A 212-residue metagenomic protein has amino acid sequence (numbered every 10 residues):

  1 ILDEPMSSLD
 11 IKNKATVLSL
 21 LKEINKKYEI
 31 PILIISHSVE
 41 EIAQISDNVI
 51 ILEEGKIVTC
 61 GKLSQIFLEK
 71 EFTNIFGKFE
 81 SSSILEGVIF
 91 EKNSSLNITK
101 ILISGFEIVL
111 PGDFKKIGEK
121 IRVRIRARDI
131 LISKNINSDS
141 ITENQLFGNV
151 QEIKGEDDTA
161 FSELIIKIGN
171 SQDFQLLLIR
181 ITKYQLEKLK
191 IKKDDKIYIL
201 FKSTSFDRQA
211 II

Functional and structural regions predicted by a protein language model:
I1-D3: Catalytic Walker B motif of ABC-type/P-loop ATPase nucleotide-binding domains
M6-S7: Short loop immediately C-terminal to the Walker-B catalytic DE motif in ABC-type ATPase nucleotide-binding domains
I11-N13: Helix N-cap at the start of a conserved alpha-helix in ABC-type nucleotide-binding domains
A15-K27: Helical segment within the ABC ATPase nucleotide-binding domain
K26, S36-F106: Internal alpha/beta loop-helix hairpins
N97-T99, A160-I165: Short aromatic-glycine-enriched beta-strand elements
E107-I153, F174, R180-I212: Glycine/charge-rich catalytic "coupling/switch" loops of P-loop NTPases
